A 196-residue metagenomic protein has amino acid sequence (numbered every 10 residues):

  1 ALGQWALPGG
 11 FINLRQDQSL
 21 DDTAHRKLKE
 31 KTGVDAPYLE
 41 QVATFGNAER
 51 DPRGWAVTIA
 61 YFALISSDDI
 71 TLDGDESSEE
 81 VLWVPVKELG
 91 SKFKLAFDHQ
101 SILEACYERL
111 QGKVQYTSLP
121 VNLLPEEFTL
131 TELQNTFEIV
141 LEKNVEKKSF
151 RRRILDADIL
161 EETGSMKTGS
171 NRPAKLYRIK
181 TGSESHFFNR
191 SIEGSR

Functional and structural regions predicted by a protein language model:
A1-V34, V114-T131, N135: Conserved Nudix-box catalytic region and its N-terminal flanking loop in Nudix hydrolases and closely related
D35-A43, K147-K148: A short coil-to-beta-strand element that immediately follows conserved catalytic motifs
T44-R50, S165-K167: Short, solvent-exposed loop/turn elements at beta->coil junctions and helix N-caps that rim active or binding pockets
E49-T71, Y107, K175-S183: Active-site-adjacent beta-strand/loop module that shapes the phosphate/pyrophosphate-binding cleft
A63, L72-R109, L123-T131, S149-I154 (+2 more regions): NUDIX/MutT-family hydrolases
N135-N144: Short helix-coil junctions and helix-kink-helix linkers
V145-F150, D156-G169, A174: Phosphate-/nucleic-acid-contacting segments
T163-R196: Long, intrinsically disordered, low-complexity Ser/Thr/Pro-rich regulatory/activation regions of nuclear proteins
